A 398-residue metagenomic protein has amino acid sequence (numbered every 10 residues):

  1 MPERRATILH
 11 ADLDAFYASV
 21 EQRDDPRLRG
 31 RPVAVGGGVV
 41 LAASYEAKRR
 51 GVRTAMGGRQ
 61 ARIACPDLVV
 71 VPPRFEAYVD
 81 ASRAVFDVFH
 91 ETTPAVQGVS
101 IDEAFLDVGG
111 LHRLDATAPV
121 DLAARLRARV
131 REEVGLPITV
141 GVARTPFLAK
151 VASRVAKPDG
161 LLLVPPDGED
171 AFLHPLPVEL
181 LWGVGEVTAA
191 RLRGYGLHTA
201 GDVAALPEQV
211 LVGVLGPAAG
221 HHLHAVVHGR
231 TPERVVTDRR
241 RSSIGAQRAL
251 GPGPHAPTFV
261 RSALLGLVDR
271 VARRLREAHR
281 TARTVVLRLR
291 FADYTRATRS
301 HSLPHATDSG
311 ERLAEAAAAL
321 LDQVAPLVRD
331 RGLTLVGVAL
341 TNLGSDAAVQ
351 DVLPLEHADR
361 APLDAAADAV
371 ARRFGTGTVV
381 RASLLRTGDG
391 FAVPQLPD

Functional and structural regions predicted by a protein language model:
M1-H222, H228, V235, R273 (+2 more regions): Gly/Gly-Pro- and Ser/Thr-rich, intrinsically disordered tail segments characteristic of DNA damage-repair and tolerance
H10, L180, T188-R331: DNA-contacting surface of Y-family translesion DNA polymerases
F16, V39-L41, A292-R296, L343-D346: Short, charged/polar surface micro-motifs in flexible loops or helix N-caps
R29-R31, P66, L136, R283-V285 (+2 more regions): A generic structural signal for short beta-strands and their flanking turns/coil linkers
R144-F147, V226-H228, T281-A292, L333-G344 (+1 more regions): A glycine-rich phosphate-binding loop feature that marks nucleotide/adenosyl-phosphate handling sites
R241, G245-A249, L340, A382-L384 (+1 more regions): Intrinsically disordered, low-complexity regions
T307-R372: C-terminal hydrophobic structural anchor segments that stabilize assembly/packing rather than catalytic chemistry
